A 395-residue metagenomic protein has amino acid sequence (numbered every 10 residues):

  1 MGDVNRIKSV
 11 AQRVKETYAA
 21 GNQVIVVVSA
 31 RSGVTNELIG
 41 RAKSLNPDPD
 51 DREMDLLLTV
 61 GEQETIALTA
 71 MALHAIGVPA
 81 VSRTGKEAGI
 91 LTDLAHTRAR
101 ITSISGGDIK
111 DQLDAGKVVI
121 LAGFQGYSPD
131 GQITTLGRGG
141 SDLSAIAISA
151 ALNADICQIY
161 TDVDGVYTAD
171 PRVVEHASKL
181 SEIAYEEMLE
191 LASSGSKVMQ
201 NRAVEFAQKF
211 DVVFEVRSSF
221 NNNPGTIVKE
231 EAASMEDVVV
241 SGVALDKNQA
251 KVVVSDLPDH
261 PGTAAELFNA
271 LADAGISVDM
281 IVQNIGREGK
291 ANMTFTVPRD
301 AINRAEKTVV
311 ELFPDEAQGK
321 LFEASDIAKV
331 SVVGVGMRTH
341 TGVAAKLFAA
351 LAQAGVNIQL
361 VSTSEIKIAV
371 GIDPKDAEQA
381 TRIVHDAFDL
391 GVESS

Functional and structural regions predicted by a protein language model:
M1-V204, N284, T296, I372-D373 (+1 more regions): Nucleotide/pyrophosphate-binding catalytic subdomain
Q12, N36, M71, S193 (+7 more regions): A broad, structural surface signal
N22, V78, V212, I276 (+1 more regions): Short phosphate-binding/catalytic loops that engage adenosine nucleotides
L45, P224-S395: A conserved regulatory-domain signal marking ACT and ACT-like small-molecule sensing domains and adjacent regulatory
I156-Y160, F214-V216, D279: Short hydrophobic alpha-helical runs that function as membrane-insertion/retention elements
V173-S178, I183-S193, V198, R202-A250 (+1 more regions): Acidic, glycine-rich loop-and-beta core segments that form the ion-binding/anion-interacting portion of active sites
